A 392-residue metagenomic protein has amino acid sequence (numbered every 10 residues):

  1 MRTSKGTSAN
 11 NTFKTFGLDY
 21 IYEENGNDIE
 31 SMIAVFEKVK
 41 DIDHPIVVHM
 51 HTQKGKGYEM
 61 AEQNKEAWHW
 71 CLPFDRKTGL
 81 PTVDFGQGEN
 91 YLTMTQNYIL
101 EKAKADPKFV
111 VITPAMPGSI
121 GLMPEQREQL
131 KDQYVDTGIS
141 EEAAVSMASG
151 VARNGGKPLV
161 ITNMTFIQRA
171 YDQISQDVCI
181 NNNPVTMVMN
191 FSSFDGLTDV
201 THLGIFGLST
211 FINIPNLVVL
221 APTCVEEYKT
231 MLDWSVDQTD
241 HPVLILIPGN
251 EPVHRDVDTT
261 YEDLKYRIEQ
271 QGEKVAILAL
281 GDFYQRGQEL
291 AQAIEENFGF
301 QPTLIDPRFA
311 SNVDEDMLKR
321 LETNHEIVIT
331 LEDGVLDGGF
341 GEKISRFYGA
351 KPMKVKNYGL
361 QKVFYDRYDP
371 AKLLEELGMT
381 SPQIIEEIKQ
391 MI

Functional and structural regions predicted by a protein language model:
M1-A67, V83-Y98, K102-Q129, D136 (+6 more regions): Thiamine diphosphate
I33-K40, S149, S175-V178, L208 (+2 more regions): Short, well-ordered alpha-helical packing segments
W68-V83: Aromatic- and acidic-residue-enriched carbohydrate-binding clefts of CAZyme catalytic domains
P73-D75, I212-D256: Helix-enriched interaction subdomains in cytosolic or periplasmic regions, typified by TIR/SEFIR signaling/NADase cores
Y134, A143-V151, G156-I161, A170: Extended, hydrophobic alpha-helical segments in both membrane/secreted and soluble proteins
S146-K157, C179-N182, N213-I214, F347-A350: Alpha-helix C-terminal capping segments
